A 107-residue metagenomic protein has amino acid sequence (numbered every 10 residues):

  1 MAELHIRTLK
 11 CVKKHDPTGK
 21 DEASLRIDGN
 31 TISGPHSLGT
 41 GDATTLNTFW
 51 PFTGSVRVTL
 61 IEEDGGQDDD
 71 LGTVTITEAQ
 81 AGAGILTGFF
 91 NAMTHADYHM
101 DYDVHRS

Functional and structural regions predicted by a protein language model:
M1-A2, T31-S37, I76-A79: Short linear motifs at secondary-structure transitions and domain/linker junctions
M1-A23: C2/C2-like lipid-binding beta-sandwich modules
A2-L9, P51-I61: Noncatalytic modules at the cell exterior or secretory-pathway interfaces, chiefly beta-strand-rich lectin/adhesion
H15, G34, Q67-D69: Intrinsically disordered, low-complexity acidic/polar segments
G19-R26, T44-L46, I61-S107: C2 and C2-like phospholipid-binding beta-sandwich domains
R26-R57: Tryptophan-paired
